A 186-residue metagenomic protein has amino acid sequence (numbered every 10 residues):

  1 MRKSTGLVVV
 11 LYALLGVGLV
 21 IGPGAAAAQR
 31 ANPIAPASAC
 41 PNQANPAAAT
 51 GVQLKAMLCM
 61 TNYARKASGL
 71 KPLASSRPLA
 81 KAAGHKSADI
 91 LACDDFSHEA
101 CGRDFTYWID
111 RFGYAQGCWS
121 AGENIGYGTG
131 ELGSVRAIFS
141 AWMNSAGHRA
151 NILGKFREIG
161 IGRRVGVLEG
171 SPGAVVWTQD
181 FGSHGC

Functional and structural regions predicted by a protein language model:
M1-A28: Secretory targeting and sorting signals
K3-S4, K66, S87, R149: Hydrophobic alpha-helical segments, especially transmembrane helices and their immediate juxtamembrane helical caps
L14-L15, A64-G69, L73, W119 (+2 more regions): A generic, residue-level signal for flexible/boundary positions that often mark functional hotspots
I21, A92, M143-N144: Residues at helix-coil transition
R30-R111, G154-G160, R164-G166: Short, well-ordered surface patches within globular domains
F105-G185: A well-ordered secondary-structure block
